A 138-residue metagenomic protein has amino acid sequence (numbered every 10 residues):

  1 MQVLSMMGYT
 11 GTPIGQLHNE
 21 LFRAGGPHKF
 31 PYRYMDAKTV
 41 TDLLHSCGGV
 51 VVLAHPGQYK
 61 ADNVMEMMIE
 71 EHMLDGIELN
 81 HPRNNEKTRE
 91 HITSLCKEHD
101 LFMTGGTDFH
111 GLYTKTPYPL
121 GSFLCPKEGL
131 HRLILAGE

Functional and structural regions predicted by a protein language model:
M1-E20: Extended, charge-rich helix/loop segments that form flexible, surface "patches" used to engage negatively charged
Q2, E20-A24, G48, G76: General secondary-structure edge motif
T12, K29-V50, G57-E138: Charged catalytic cores and adjacent phosphate/nucleic-acid-binding surfaces used for phosphate/nucleic-acid chemistry
I14-Y32: Metal-dependent phosphoesterase signature
